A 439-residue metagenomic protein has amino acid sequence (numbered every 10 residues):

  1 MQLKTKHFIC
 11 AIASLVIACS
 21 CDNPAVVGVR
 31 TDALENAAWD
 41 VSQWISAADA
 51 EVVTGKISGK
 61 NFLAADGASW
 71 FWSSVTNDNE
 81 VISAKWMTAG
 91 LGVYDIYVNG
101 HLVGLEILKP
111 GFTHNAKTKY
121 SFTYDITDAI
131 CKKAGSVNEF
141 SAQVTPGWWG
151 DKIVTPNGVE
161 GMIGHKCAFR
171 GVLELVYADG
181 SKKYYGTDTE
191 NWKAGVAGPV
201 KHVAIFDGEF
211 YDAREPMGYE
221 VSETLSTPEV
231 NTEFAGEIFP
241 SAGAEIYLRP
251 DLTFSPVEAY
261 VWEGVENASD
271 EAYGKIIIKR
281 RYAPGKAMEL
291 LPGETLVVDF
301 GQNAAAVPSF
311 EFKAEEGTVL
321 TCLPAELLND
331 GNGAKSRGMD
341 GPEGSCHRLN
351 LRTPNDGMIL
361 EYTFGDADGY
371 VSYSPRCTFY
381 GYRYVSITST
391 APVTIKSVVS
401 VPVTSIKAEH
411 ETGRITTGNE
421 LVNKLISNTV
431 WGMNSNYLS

Functional and structural regions predicted by a protein language model:
M1-I9: Bacterial N-terminal signal peptides that target proteins for export
I17-S20: C-terminal motif of bacterial Sec signal peptides marking the signal peptidase cleavage site
N23: Short, conserved catalytic or interaction motifs in soluble domains
V26-S439: Extracellular/oxidizing-compartment recognition motifs
